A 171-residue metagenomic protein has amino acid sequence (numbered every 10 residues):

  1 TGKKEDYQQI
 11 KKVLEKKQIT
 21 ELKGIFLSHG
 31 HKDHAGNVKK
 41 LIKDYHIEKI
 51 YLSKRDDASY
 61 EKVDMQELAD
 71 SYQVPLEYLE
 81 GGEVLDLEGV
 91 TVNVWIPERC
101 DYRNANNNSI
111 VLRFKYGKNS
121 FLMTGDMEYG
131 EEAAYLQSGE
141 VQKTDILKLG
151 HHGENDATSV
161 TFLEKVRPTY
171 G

Functional and structural regions predicted by a protein language model:
T1-G171: Non-globular, low-confidence helical/coil segments that flank catalytic cores
